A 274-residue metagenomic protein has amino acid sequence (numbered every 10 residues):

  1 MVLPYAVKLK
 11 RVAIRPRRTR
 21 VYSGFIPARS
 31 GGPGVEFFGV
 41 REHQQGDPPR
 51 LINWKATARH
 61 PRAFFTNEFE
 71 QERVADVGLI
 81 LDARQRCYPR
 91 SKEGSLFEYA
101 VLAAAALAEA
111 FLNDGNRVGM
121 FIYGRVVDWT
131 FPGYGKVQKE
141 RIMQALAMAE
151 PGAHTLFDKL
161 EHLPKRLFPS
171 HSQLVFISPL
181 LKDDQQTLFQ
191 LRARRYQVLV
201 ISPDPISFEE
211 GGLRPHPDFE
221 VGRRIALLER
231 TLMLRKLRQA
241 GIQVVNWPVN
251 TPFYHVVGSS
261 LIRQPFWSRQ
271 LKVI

Functional and structural regions predicted by a protein language model:
M1-G133, S172-V175, Q190: An amphipathic, basic-hydrophobic helix/alpha-beta surface used to engage anionic, phosphate-rich ligands or surfaces
V2-A13, R20, P169-H171, L180-D184 (+1 more regions): Von Willebrand factor type A / integrin I
S30, F97, P132, E150 (+3 more regions): Hydrophobic alpha-helical scaffolding
E36, A104, K159-L160, D184-Q185 (+1 more regions): Amphipathic coiled-coil/heptad-repeat helices and related helical stalk/stem segments that mediate oligomerization
A63-T66, L160-L163, Q186: A generic local structural motif
G78, A105-A108, M143, A147 (+5 more regions): Generic hydrophobic alpha-helical scaffold/packing signal
Y99-L102, R141, Q186, L232: Generic recognition of stable, solvent-exposed alpha-helical segments in well-folded globular domains
Y134-S172: Von Willebrand factor
